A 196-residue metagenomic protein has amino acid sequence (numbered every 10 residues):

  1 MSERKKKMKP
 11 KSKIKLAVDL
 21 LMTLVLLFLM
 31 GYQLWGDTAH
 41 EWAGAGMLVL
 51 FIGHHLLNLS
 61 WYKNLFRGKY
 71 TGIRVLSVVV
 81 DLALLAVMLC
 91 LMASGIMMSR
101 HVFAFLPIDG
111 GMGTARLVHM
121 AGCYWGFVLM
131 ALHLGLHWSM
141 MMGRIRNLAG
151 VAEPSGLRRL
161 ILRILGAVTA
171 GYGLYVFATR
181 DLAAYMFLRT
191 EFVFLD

Functional and structural regions predicted by a protein language model:
S2-D196: Membrane-embedded alpha-helical bundles that constitute the cytochrome b-like, heme-associated redox core of multi-pass
